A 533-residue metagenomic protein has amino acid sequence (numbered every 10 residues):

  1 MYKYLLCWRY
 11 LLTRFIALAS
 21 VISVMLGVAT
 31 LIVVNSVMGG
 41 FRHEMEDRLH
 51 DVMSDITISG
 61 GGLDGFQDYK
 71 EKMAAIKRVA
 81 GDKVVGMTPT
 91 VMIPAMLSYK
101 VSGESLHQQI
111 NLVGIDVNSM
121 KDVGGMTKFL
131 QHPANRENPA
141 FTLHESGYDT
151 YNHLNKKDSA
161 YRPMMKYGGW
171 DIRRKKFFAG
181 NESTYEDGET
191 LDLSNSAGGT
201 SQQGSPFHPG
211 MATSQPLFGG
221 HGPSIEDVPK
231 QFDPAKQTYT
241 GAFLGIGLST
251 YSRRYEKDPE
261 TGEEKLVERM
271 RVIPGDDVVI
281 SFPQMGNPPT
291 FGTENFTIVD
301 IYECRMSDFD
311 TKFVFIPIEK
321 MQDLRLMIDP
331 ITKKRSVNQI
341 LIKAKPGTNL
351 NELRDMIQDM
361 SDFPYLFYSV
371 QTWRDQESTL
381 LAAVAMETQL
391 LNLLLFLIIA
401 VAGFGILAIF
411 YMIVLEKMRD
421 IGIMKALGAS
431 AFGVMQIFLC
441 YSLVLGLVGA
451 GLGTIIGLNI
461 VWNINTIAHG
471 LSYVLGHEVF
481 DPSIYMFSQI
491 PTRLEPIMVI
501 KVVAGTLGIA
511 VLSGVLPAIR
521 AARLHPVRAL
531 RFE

Functional and structural regions predicted by a protein language model:
M1-L31, R42, D47: N-terminal Sec/SRP start-transfer signal
R14-V37, A385-D420, C440-L452, I456 (+1 more regions): Hydrophobic alpha-helical transmembrane segments of multi-pass inner-membrane transport and secretion
A29-Q203, F207, Q231-D233: Hydrophobic, regular-secondary-structure patches
N155-K236, G241-A242, I246-T311: Mid-to-C-terminal secondary-structure elements that act as membrane-proximal/extracytoplasmic interface segments
F232, G247-T250, E256-T388: Mechanotransmission and gating elements of multispan inner-membrane complexes involved in transport and envelope
L452-K501: Short helix-loop junctions at transmembrane helix boundaries
Q489-E533: C-terminal membrane-exit region of the final transmembrane helix in multipass inner-membrane proteins
